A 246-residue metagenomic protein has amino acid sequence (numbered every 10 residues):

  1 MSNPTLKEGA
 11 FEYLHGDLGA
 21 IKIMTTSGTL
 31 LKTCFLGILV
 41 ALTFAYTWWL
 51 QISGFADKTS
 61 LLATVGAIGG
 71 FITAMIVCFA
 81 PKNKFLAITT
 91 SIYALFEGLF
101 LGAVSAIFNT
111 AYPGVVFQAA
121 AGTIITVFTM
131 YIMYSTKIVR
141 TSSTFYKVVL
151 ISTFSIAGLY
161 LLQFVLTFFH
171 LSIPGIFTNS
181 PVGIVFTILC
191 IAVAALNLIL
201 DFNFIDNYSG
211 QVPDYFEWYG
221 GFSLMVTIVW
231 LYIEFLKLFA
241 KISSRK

Functional and structural regions predicted by a protein language model:
M1-K246: A hydrophobic alpha-helical transmembrane-helix feature that marks the membrane cores and membrane-interface segments
